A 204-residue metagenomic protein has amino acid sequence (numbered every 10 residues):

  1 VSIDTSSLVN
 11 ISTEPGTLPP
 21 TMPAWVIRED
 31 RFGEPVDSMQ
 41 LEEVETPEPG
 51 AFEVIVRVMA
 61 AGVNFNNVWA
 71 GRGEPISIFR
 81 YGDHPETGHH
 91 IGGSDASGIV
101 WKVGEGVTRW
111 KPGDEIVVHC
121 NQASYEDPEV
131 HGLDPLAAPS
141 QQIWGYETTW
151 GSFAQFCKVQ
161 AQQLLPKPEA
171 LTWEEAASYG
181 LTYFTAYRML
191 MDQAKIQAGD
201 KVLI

Functional and structural regions predicted by a protein language model:
V1-M22: Basic/polar N-terminal segments that are highly enriched at the extreme N-terminus, encompassing both cleavable
P23, E53-I55, K201: Residues that mark the start of a beta-strand
V26-R28, R72, V100: Residue-level signal for short segments within beta-strands and strand-turn junctions of well-structured beta-sheet
R31-S38, F65-N67: Short N-terminal binding/cap micro-motifs at the start of the first secondary-structure element
E34-E45, S94: Short glycine/threonine/proline-enriched tight-turn/helix- or strand-capping micro-motif at secondary-structure
E45-G62, P75-H131, P168: Glycine-rich beta-strand-centered segment in the early N-terminal region that forms part of a ligand/cofactor-binding
V68-W69, R109: Short, solvent-exposed secondary-structure boundary/capping segments
W69, D83-E86, Q122-L203: NAD(P)H dinucleotide-binding glycine-rich loop of Rossmann-like/cofactor-binding domains, especially the beta1-alpha1
